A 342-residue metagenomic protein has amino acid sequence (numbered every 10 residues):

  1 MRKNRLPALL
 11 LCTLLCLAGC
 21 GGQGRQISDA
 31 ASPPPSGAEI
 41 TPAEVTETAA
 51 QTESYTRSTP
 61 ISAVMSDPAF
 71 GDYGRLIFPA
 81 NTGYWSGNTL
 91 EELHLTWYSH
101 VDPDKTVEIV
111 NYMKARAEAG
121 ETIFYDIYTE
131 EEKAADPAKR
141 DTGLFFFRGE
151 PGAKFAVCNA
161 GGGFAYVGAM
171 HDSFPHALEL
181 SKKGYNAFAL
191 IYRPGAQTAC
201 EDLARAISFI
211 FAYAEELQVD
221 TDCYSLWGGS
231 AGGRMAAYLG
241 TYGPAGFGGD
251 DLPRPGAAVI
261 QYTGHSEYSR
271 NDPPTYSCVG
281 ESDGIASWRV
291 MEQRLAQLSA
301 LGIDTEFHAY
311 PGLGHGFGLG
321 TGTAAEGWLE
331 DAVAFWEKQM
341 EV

Functional and structural regions predicted by a protein language model:
L17-G19: C-terminal motif of bacterial Sec signal peptides marking the signal peptidase cleavage site
A49-R57, L301-V342: C-terminal catalytic histidine-bearing segment of alpha/beta-hydrolase fold enzymes
F70-P151: N-terminal cap/lid segment of alpha/beta-hydrolase-fold proteins
A153-G162: Short beta-strand element of the alpha/beta-hydrolase
G168-D172, F188-Q218, T321-A325: Catalytic nucleophile-loop/oxyanion-hole region of alpha/beta-hydrolase and closely related hydrolase-like folds
E201, R205-D272: Primarily recognizes the serine-hydrolase "nucleophile elbow" in alpha/beta-hydrolase and SGNH/GDSL folds
S277-V279, D283: Short beta-strand/loop motif that positions the catalytic acidic residue of the alpha/beta-hydrolase fold
G284-V290: Conserved alpha/beta-hydrolase "acid-adjacent" motif
